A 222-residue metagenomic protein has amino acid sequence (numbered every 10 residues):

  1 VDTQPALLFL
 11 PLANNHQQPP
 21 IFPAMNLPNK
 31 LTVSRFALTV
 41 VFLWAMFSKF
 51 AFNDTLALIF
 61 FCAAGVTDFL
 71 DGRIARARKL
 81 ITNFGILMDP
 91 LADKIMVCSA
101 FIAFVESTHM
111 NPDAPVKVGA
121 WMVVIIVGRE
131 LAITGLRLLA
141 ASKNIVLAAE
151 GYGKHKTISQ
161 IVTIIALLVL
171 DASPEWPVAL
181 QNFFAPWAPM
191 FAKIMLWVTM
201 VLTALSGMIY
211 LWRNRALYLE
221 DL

Functional and structural regions predicted by a protein language model:
T3-A24: Short, Lys/Arg-enriched N-terminal segments with co-localized hydrophobic residues within the first ~10-30 amino acids
P20-L27, L38-T39, L58-G65, A140 (+1 more regions): C-terminal membrane-associated helical module and adjoining short loops/tails
M25-P28, D71, A75-V97, N144-K156: Juxtamembrane helix-capping/reentrant segments at transmembrane boundaries
R35-T39, A92-A103, I133-T134, K156-L168: Core segments of transmembrane alpha-helices that mediate helix-helix packing or line hydrophobic substrate/ligand
V40-L87, S99-T108, P112-V127, W187-A204: Membrane-embedded alpha-helical segments that form the functional core of polytopic membrane enzymes, especially those
A75, F101-V105, L136-A140, L211-N214: Hydrophobic alpha-helical interface/terminus motif in multipass membrane transporters
I126-T134: Generic alpha-helical transmembrane segments
